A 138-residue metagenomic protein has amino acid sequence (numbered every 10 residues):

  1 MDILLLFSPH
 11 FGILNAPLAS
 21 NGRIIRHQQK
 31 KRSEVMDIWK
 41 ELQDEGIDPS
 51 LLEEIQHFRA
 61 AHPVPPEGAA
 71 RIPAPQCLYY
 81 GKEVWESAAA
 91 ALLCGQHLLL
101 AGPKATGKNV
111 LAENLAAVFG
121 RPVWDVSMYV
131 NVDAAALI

Functional and structural regions predicted by a protein language model:
I3-P9, I13, P17-H27: Short, positively charged and aromatic/hydrophobic N-terminal segments
H27, K31-R59: Interdomain "pre-motor" coupling segment immediately N-terminal to P-loop NTPase/helicase cores
F58-P103: Pre-Walker A (pre-P-loop) alpha-helix and adjacent loop at the N terminus of AAA/AAA+ ATPase modules, a conserved
L93, H97-V130: Walker A/P-loop
V132-I138: Conserved NTP-binding/hydrolysis module of P-loop NTPases
